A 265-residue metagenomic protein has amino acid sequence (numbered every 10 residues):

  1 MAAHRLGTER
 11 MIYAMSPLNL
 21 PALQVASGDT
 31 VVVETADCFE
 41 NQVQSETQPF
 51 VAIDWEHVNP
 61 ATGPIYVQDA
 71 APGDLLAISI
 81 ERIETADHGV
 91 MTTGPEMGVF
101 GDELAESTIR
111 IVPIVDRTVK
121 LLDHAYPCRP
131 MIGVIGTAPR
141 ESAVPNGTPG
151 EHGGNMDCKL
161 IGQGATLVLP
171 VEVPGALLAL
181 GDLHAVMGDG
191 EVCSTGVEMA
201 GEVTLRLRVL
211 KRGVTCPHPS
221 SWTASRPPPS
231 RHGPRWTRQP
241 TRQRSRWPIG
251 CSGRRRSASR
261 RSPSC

Functional and structural regions predicted by a protein language model:
M1-P49, I53: N-terminal, Lys/Arg-enriched amphipathic/low-complexity engagement segments that precede the first folded domain
L6-S16, D54-T62, V144-H152: Short, structured beta-strand/loop micro-motifs enriched in basic residues and often containing a Trp
G28, A70-G73, G164: Loop/turn positions that initiate beta-strands
V33, L75-I78, L169: A generic structural signal for residues embedded in beta-strands
C38-P49, I83-T93, G175-A185: Short, Lys/Arg- and Gly-enriched loop/turn segments at beta-strand edges
R82-Q163, V168: Intrinsically disordered, low-complexity linker/loop segments enriched in Gly/Pro and charged/polar residues
P130-G150, N155, K159-R238, P248: Conserved mixed alpha/beta catalytic, RNA-binding, or beta-rich assembly cores of soluble enzyme, regulatory
